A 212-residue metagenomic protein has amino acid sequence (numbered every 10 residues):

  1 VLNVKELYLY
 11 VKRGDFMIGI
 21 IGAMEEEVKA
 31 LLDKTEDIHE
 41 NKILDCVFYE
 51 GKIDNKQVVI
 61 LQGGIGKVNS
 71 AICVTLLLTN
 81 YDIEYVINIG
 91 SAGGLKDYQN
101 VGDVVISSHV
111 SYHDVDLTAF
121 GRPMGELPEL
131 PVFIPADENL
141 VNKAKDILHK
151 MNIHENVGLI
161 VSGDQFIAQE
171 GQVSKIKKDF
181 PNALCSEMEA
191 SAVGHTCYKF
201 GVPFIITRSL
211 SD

Functional and structural regions predicted by a protein language model:
L2-F16: Short, Lys/Arg-enriched N-terminal segments with co-localized hydrophobic residues within the first ~10-30 amino acids
F16-T75: N-terminal short beta-loop-beta anion/metal-coordinating cradle
A30, K34-H39, T79, N100-S111: A glycine- and small-aliphatic-rich helix-loop capping segment at beta-alpha/alpha-beta transitions that lines
L76-N80, Y98-N100, G194-P203: Alpha-helix C-terminal capping segments
E84-I87: Structural motif
L95-F180: Mid-sequence, gly/pro-rich, charge-dense loop/helix-turn segments that line enzyme active sites
F166-D212: A C-terminal functional module that forms or caps the active site or interfaces directly with catalytic machinery
